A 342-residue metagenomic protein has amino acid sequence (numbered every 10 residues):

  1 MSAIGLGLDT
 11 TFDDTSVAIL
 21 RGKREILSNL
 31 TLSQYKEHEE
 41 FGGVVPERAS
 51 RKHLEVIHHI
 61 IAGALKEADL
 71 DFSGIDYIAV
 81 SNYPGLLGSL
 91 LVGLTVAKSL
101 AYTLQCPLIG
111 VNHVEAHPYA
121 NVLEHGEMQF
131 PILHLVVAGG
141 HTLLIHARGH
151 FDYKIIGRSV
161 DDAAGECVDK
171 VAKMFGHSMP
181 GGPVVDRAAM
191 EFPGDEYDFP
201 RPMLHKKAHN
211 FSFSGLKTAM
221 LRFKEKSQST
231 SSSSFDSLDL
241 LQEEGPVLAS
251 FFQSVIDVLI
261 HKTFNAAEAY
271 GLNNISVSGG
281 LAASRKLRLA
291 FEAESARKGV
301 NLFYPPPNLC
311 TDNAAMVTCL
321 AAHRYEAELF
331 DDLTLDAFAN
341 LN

Functional and structural regions predicted by a protein language model:
M1-A3, G110-L133: Conserved phosphate-binding catalytic cores of ATP/NTP-utilizing and phosphoryl-transfer enzymes
S2-P84, H113, H117: N-terminal beta-alpha supersecondary unit
T15-L20, H134, T142-H146: Short beta-strand scaffold segments in enzyme catalytic cores
D71, R187-I275, K286-K298, Y325-E328: A contiguous, well-structured pocket-lining segment that forms one wall/lid of small-molecule binding clefts in soluble
V80-L104, L123, R285-E294: Short Gly/Thr/Asp-enriched flexible loops that form oxyanion-binding sites at enzyme active sites
G110-V111, N274-I275, F291-M316: Conserved phosphate-binding/catalytic loops in two-lobed NTP-binding clefts
G126, G149-P193, K217-E225: Glycine-rich phosphate-binding loop plus the immediately following alpha-helix
P305-N342: Glycine-rich phosphate-binding/hydrolytic loop that grips phosphoryl groups
